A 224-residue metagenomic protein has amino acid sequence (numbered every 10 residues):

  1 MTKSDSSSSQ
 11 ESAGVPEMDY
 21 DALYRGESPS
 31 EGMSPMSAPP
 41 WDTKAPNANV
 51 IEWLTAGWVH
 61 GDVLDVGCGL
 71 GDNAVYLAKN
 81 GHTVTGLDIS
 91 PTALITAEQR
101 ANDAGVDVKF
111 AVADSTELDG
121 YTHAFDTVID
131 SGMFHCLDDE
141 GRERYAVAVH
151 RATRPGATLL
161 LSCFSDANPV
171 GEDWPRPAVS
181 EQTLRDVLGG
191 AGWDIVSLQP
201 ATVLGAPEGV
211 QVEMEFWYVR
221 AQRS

Functional and structural regions predicted by a protein language model:
T2-L64, L70-H123, L137-A148, A152 (+1 more regions): Class I (Rossmann-like) S-adenosyl-L-methionine-dependent methyltransferase catalytic domain, capturing the SAM-binding
D126: Conserved acidic residues
I129: A conserved beta-strand element that flanks and buttresses the S-adenosyl-L-methionine
G132-C136: Short catalytic micro-motifs in class I SAM-dependent methyltransferases
